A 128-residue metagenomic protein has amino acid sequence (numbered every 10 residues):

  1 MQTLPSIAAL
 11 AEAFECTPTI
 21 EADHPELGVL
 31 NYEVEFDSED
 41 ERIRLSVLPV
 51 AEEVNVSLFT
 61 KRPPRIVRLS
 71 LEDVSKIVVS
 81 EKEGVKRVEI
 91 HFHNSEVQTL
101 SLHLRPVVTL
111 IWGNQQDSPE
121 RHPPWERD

Functional and structural regions predicted by a protein language model:
M1-D128: Surface-exposed, interaction-prone regions used to assemble/regulate multi-protein complexes
